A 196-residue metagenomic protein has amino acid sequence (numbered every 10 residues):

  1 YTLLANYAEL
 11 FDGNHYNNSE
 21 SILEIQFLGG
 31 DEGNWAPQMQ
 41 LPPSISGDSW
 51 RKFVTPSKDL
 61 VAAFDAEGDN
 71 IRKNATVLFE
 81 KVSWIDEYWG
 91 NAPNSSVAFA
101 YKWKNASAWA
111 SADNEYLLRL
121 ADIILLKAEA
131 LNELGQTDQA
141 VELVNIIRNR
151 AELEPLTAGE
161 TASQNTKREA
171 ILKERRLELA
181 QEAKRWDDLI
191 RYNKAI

Functional and structural regions predicted by a protein language model:
Y1-A36, E67-I196: Acidic/polar-rich alpha-helix caps and helix-coil junctions
W35-P43: Active-site-adjacent substrate-recognition loops and nearby beta-strands within hydrolase catalytic domains
P42-D65, D69: Short, cationic low-complexity segments
